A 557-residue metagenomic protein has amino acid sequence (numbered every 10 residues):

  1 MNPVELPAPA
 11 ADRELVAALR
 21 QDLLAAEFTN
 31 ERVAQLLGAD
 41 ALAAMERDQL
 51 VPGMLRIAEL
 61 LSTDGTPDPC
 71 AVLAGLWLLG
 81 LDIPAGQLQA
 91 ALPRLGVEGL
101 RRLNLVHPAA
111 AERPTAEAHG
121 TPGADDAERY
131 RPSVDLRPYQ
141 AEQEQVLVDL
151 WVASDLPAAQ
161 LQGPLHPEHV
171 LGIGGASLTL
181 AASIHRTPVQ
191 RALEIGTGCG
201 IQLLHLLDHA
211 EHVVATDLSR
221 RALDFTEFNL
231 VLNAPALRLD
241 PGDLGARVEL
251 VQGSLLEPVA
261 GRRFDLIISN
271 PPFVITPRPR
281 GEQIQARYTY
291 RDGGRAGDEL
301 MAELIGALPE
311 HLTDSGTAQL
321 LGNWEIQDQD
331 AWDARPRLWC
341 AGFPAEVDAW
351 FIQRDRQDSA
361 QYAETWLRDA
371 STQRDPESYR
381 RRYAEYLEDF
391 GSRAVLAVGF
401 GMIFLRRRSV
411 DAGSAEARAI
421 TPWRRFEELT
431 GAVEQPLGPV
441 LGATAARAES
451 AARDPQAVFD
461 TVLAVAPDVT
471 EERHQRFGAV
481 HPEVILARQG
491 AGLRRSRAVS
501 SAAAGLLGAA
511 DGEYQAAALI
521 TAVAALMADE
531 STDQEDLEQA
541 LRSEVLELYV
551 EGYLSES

Functional and structural regions predicted by a protein language model:
N2-A71, Y130-P132, Q160, V410-G508 (+2 more regions): Acidic, low-complexity/disordered tracts enriched in E/D and polar residues
P69-P132, A182, L193, G198-I201 (+1 more regions): Long, charge-rich, low-complexity alpha-helical segments
A110-A192, T197-H209: SAM-dependent Rossmann-like transferase core, predominantly class I methyltransferases with a strong bias toward
E142-E144, Y290, E310, S392-A397: A general structural signal for short secondary-structure junctions and capping/turn motifs
L150, G399-I403, V484: Short beta-strand micro-motifs in enzyme catalytic cores
L165-A176, R186-T187, L218-R381: S-adenosylmethionine
H212-D217: Conserved SAM-binding motif I beta-strand of class I
S359-T444: Flexible, glycine-/basic-rich loop-and-beta segments that form/coincide with the SAM-dependent methyltransferase
